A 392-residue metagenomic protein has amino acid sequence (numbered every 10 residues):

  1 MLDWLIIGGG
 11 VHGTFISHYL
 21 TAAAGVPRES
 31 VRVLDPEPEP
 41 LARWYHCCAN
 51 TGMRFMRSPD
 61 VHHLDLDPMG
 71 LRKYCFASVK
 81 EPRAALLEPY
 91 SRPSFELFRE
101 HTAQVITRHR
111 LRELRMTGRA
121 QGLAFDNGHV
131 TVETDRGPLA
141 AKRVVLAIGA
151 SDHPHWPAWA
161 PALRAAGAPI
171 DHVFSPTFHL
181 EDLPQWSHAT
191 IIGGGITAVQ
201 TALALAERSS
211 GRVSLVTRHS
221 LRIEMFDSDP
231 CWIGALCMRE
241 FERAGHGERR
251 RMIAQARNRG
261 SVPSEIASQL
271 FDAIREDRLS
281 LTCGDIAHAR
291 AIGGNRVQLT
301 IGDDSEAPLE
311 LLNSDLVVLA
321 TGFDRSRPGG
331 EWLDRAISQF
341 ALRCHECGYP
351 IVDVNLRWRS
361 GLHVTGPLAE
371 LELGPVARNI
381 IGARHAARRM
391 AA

Functional and structural regions predicted by a protein language model:
M1-P38, A85-R208, S214-A392: Flavin (primarily FAD) cofactor-binding/catalytic cores of flavoenzymes
A24, R57, P68-G70, C75 (+1 more regions): Generic low-complexity, intrinsically disordered sequence content enriched in small uncharged/hydrophobic residues
P40, D60-H62, R222: Glycine-rich, flexible loop/turn motifs
L41-R57, W232-G234: Glycine-rich phosphate-binding loop and adjoining beta1-alpha1-beta2 segment of Rossmann-like nucleotide-binding folds
N50-T51, M56-V61, L66, E346-C347: Residue-level signal for pocket-adjacent positions within structured domains
V61-M69, E248-R251: C-terminal domain-closing interface element
L64-E96: A conserved beta-strand/loop capping segment in the N-terminal third of enzymes that catalyze redox or closely related
